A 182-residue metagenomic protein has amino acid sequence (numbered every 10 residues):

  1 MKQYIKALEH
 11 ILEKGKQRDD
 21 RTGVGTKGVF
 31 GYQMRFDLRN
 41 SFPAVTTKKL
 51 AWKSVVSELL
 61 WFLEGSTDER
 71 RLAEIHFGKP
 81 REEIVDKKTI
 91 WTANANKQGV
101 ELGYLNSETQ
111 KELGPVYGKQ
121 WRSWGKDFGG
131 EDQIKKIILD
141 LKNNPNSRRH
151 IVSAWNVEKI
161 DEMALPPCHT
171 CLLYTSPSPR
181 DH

Functional and structural regions predicted by a protein language model:
M1-L173: Active-site loop/lid in soluble adenylation, ligation, and acyl-transfer enzymes
Y174-H182: Single conserved hydrophobic/aromatic residue that forms the stacking wall/gate of nucleotide- or nucleobase-binding
